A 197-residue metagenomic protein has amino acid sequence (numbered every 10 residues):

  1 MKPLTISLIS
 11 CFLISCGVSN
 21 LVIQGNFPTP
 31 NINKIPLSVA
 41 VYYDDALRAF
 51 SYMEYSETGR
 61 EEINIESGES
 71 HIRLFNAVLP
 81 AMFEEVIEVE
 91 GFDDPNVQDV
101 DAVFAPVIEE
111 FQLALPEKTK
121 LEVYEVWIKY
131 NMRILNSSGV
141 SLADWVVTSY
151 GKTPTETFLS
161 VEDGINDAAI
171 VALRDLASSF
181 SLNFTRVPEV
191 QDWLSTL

Functional and structural regions predicted by a protein language model:
M1-C16: Sec-dependent bacterial lipoprotein signal peptides
C16-A77, T185-L197: A structural "domain/chain start" motif
C16-I35, I87, S138-L197: C-terminal/domain-edge helix-coil "capping" segments
G17-N26, E90-D144, T155: Surface-exposed short loop/turn segments
D44-R48, V107-L113, T148-Y150: Generic short beta-strand segments
I63, S67, H71, Y124-V126 (+1 more regions): Extracytoplasmic/periplasmic, Sec-exported soluble proteins
S67-D94: Mid-chain, structured segments of secreted extracytoplasmic proteins
